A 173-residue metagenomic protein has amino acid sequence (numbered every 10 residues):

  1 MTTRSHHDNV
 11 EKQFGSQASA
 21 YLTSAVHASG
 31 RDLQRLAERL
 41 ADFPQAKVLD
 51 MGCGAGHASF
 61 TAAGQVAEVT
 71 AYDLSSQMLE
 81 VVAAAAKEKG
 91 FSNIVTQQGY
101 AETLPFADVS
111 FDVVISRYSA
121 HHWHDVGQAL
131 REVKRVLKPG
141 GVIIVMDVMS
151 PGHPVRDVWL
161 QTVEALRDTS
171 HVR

Functional and structural regions predicted by a protein language model:
M1-P44, H57-T61, M78-V81: Conserved class I S-adenosyl-L-methionine
A46, A67, D112: Conserved acidic residues
L49-M51, A55-T103: Class I SAM-dependent methyltransferase SAM/SAH-binding core
E102-V113: A short acidic, Gly/Pro-enriched loop at the edge of an enzyme's catalytic core that lines a small-molecule cofactor
D112-H124: A short SAM/SAH-binding and catalytic strip from SAM-dependent methyltransferases
G127-V142: A short glycine-rich, Lys/Arg-flanked "PGG" loop and its adjoining helix->strand segment in the class I
V142-R167: Conserved class I S-adenosyl-L-methionine
R173: Short alpha-helix
